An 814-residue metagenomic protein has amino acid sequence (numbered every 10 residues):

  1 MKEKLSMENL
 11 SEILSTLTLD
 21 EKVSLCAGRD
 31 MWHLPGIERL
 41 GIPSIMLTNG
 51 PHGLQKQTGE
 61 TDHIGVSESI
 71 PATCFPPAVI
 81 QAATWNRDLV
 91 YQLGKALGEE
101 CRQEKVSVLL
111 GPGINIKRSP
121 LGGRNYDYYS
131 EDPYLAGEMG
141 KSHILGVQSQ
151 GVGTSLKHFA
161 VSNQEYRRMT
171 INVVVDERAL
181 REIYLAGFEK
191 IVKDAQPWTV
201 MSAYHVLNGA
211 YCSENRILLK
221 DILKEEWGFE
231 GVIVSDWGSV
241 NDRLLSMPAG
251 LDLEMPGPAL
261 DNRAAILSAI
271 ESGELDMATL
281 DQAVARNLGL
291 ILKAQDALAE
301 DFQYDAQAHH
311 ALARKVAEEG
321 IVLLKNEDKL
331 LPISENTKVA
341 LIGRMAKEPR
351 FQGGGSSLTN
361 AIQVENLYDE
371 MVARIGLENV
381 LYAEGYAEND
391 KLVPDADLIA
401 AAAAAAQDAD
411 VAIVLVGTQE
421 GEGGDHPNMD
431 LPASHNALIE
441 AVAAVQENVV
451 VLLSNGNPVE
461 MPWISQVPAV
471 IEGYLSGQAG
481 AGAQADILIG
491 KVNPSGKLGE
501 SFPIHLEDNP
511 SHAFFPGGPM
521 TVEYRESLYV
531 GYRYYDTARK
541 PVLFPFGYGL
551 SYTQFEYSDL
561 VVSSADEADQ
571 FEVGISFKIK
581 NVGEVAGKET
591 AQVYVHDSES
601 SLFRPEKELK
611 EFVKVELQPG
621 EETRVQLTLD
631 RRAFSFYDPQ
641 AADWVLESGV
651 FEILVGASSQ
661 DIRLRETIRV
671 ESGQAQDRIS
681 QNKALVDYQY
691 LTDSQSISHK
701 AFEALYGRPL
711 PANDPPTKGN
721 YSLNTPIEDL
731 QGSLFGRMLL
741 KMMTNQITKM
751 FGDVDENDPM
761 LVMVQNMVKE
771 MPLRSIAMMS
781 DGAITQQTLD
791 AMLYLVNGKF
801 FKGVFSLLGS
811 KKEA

Functional and structural regions predicted by a protein language model:
M1-F636, V650-L654, S659, K812-A814: Glycoside hydrolase catalytic-domain context in secreted enzymes
R29, Q164, A701, L705-Y706 (+3 more regions): Enrichment for repetitive, rod-forming helical segments
G273, G376, E572, G707 (+2 more regions): Short, flexible coil/linker elements and helix-boundary hinge sites characteristic of intrinsically disordered
R631-D677: Terminal connector regions
E666-M738: Charged, amphipathic alpha-helical linkers/stalks
T717-K718, S722-R774: Long, charged, low-complexity terminal extensions
V754-A814: C-terminal non-catalytic accessory extensions
